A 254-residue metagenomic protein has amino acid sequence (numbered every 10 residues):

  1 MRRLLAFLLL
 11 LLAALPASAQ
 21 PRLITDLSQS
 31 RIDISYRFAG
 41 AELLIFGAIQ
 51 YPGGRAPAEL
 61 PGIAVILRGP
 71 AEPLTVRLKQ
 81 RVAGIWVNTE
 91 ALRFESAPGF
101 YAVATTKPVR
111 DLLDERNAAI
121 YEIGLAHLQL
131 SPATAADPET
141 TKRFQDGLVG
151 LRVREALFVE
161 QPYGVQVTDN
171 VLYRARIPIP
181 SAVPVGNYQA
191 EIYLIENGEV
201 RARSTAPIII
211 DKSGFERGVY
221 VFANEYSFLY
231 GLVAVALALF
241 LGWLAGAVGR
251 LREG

Functional and structural regions predicted by a protein language model:
A14-P16: N-terminal signal peptide c-region/cleavage motif recognized by signal peptidases
P21-R37: N-terminal edge beta-strand
I32-A41, G54-P57, T75, E90-E95 (+2 more regions): Short, solvent-exposed beta-strand/turn "edge" segments of beta-rich domains on protein surfaces
I49-G53: Short solvent-exposed capping/turn motifs at the termini of beta-strands
R81-P184: Membrane-proximal low-complexity regions enriched in glycine and acidic/polar residues
P178, R201-G231: Short, aromatic-rich amphipathic segments at membrane interfaces that lie adjacent to a transmembrane helix or signal
A182-K212: Extended, hydrophilic extramembrane loops/domains of integral membrane proteins
F228-G231, A238-G254: Juxtamembrane interface at the cytosolic side of transmembrane helices
